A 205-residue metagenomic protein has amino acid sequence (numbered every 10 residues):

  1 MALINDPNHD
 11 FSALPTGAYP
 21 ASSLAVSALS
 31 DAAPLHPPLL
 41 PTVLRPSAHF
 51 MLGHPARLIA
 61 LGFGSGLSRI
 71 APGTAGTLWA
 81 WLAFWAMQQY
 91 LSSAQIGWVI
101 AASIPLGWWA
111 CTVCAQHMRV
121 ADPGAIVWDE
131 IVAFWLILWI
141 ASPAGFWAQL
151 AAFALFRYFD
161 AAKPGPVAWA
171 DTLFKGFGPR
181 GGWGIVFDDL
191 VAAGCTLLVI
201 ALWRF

Functional and structural regions predicted by a protein language model:
A2-T77, W109-L138, R157-C195: Interhelical loop and helix-boundary elements at the membrane-water interface of polytopic inner-membrane proteins
S68-Q88, Q95-V99, S103, C114: Short Lys/Arg-rich amphipathic alpha-helical segments
L82, A86, Y90, P105 (+4 more regions): Structural signature of transmembrane alpha-helix termini at the membrane-water interface
F84-W98, I137-A148, A201-F205: Helix-coil boundary and interhelical linker segments in multi-pass alpha-helical membrane proteins
A86-A101, W169-G181: Membrane interface segments of multi-pass transport proteins and intramembrane proteases
W98-P105, A148-F159: Hydrophobic core segments of alpha-helical transmembrane domains in multi-pass membrane proteins
S142-L150, A162, P179: Short, well-structured alpha-helical patches and their helix-loop capping segments that border functional surfaces
A192-R204: A short, amphipathic alpha-helical segment
